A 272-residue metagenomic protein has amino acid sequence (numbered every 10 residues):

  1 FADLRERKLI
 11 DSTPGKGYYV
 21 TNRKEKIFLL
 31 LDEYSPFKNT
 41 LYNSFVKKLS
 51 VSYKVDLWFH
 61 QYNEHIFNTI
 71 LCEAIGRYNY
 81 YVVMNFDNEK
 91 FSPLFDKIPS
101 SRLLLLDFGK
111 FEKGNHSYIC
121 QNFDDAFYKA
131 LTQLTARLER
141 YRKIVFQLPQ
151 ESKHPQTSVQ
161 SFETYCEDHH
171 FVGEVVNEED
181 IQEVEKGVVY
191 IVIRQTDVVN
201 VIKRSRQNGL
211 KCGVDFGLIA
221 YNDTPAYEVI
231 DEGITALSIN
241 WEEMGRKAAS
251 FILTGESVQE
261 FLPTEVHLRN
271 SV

Functional and structural regions predicted by a protein language model:
F1-S12: N-terminal helix-turn-helix
S12-V20: Short, Lys/Arg-rich nucleic-acid/phosphate-binding segment
T21-K129, V189, T196: Alpha-helical recognition/docking segments in bacterial nutrient-uptake and carbohydrate-utilization systems
F37-V51, A126-Q133, K153-F171, N200 (+2 more regions): Short, solvent-exposed amphipathic alpha-helices that sit in or adjacent to ligand/effector-binding or catalytic
L49-Q61, I144-F146, V159-V189: Short beta-strand elements in bilobed, periplasmic/extracellular small-molecule ligand-binding domains
G109-V145, V198, L237-S257: Hydrophobic alpha-helical segments within soluble ligand-binding/sensing domains
K129-H169, E260-V272: An alpha-beta-alpha
E185-V188, T196-V272: Flexible loop/turn connectors
